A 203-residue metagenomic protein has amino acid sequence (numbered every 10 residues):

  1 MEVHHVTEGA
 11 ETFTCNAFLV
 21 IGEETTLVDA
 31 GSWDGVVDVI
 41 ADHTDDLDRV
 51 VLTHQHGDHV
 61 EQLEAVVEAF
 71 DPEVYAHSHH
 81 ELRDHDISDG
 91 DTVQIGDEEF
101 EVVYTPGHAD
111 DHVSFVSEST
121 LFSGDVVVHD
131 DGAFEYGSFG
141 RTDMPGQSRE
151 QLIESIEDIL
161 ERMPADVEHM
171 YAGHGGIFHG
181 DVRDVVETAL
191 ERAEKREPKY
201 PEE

Functional and structural regions predicted by a protein language model:
M1-E2, Y200-E203: Terminal disorder- and signal-encoded targeting elements
M1-I40, V113-D130: Conserved beta-strand hairpin/beta-sheet module of binuclear metal-dependent hydrolase folds, prominently
T14, A30-E98, T188-E191: Active-site HxH/HxHxD metal-binding segment of metal-dependent hydrolases
L27, Y75, M170-Y171: Structural detector of well-ordered beta-strand residues that form the stable sheet scaffold of enzyme domains
W33, D110-A193, E197: Metallo-beta-lactamase
V50-V60, T105-D111, M170-I177: Histidine-centered catalytic micro-motifs
E99-V103: Conserved N-terminal boundary motif of the eukaryotic protein kinase catalytic domain
